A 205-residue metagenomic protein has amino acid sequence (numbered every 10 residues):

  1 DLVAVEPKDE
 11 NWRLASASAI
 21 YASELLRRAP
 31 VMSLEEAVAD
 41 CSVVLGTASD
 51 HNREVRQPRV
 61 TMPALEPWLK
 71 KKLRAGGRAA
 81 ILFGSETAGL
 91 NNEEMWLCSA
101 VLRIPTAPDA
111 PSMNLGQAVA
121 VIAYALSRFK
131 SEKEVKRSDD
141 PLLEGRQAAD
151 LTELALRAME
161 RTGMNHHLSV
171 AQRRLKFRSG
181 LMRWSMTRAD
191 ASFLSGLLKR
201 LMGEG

Functional and structural regions predicted by a protein language model:
D1-G205: Post-transcriptional modification and biogenesis factors for structured RNAs of the translation apparatus
